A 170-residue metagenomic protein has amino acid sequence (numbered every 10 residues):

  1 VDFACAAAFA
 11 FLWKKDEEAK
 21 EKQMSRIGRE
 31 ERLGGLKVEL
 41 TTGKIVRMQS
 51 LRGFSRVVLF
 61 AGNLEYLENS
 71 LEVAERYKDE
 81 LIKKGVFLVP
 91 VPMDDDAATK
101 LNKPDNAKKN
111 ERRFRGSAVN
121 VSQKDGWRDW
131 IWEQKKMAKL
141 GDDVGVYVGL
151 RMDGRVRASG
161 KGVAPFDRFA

Functional and structural regions predicted by a protein language model:
V1-A170: Non-catalytic interaction/Regulatory regions outside core domains
